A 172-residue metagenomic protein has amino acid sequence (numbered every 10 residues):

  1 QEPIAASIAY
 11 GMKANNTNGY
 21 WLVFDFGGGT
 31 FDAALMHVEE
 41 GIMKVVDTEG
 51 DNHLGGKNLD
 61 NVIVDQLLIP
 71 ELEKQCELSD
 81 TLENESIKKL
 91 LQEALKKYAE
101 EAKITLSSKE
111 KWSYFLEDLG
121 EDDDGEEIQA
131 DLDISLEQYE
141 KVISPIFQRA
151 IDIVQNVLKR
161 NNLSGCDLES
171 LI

Functional and structural regions predicted by a protein language model:
Q1-I172: Oxyanion-binding/catalytic loops of NTP- or PPi-dependent enzymes
